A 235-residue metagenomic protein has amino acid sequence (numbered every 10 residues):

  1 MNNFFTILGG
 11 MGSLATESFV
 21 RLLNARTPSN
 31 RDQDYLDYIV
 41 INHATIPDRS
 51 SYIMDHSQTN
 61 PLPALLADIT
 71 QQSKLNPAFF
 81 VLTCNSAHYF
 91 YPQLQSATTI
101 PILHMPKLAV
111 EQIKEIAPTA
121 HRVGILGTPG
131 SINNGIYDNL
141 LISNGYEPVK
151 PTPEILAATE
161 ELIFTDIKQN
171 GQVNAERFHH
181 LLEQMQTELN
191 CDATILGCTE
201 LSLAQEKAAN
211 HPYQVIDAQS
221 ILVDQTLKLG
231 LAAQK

Functional and structural regions predicted by a protein language model:
M1-K235: Non-catalytic structural scaffold of enzyme domains
